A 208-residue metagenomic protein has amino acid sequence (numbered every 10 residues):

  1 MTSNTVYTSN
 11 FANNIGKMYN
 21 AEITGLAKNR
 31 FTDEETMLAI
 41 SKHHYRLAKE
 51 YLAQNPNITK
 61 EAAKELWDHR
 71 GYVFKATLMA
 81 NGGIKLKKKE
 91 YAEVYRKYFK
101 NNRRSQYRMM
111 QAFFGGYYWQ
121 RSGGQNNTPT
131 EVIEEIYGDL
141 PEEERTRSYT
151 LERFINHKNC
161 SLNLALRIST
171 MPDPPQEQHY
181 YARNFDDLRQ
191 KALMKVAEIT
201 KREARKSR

Functional and structural regions predicted by a protein language model:
M1-R208: Alpha-helical scaffold segments
